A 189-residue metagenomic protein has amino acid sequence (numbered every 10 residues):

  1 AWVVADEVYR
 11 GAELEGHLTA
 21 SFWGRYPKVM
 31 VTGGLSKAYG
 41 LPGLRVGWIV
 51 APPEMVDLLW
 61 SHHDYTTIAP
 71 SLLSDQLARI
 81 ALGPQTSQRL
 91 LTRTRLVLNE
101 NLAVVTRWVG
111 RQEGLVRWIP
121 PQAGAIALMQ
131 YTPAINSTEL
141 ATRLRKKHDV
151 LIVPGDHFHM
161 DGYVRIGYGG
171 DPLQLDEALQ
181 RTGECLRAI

Functional and structural regions predicted by a protein language model:
W2-V3, E7-L41, E54: Active-site pre-lysine segment of PLP-dependent enzymes
W23-G24, V46-P53, L82-G83: Short beta-strand-to-turn element immediately C-terminal to the catalytic PLP-Schiff-base lysine in fold type I
K28, G40, P53-L58, S87-Q88 (+1 more regions): Short helix-loop capping/hinge motifs at secondary-structure junctions, enriched in acidic/polar residues
E54-S74: Active-site C-terminal subdomain of aminotransferase-like
L59-T66, L82-T106: Structural signature of PLP-dependent enzymes
R79, R95-T106, R117-Y131, G162: Conserved glycine-rich beta-strand-loop-beta hairpin in the small C-terminal domain of fold type I
A134, T142-I152, F158-I189: PLP-dependent enzyme catalytic core of the Aspartate aminotransferase-like
